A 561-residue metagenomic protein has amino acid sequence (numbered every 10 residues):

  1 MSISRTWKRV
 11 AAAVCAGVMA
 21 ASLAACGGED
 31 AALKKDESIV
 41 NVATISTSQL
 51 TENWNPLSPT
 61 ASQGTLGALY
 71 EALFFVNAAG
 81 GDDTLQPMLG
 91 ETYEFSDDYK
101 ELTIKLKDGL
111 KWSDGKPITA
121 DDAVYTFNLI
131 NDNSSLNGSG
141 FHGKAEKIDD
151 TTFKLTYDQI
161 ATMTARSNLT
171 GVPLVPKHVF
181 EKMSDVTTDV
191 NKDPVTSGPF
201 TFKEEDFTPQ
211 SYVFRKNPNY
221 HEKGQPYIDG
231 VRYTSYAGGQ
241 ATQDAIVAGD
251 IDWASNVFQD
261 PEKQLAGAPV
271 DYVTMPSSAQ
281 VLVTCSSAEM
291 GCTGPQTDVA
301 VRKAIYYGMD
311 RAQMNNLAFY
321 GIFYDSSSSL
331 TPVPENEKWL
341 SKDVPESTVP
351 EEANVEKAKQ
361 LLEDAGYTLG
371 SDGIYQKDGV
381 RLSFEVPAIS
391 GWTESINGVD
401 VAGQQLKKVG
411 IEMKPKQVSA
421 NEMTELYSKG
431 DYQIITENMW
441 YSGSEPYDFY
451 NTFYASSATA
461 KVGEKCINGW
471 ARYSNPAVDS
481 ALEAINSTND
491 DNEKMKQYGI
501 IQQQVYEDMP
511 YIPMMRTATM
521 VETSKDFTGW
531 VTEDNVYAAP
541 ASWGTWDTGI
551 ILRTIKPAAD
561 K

Functional and structural regions predicted by a protein language model:
A43-F95, V195: N-terminal lobe/hinge region of extracytoplasmic solute-binding protein
T60, A78-G80, T170-P226, G230 (+5 more regions): Gly/Pro-rich hinge or "lid" segments in bacterial periplasmic/extracellular proteins
E91-S134, I148, K154, P295-T297 (+1 more regions): Aromatic- and charge-enriched surface segment that lines or borders ligand/interaction sites
E94, D98, G138-K182: Surface-exposed binding/hinge segments that line and control ligand-binding clefts or catalytic entry sites
F207-P209, Y367-S442, T519: Ligand/substrate-recognition segments at binding pockets and active sites
K216, M309-K342, E394-G403, S428-K561: Detector for C-terminal structural segments
P218-Q264, E412-K414, S419: Ligand-site clamp/hinge motif
D325-G370, S390-S395: Structural transition elements
